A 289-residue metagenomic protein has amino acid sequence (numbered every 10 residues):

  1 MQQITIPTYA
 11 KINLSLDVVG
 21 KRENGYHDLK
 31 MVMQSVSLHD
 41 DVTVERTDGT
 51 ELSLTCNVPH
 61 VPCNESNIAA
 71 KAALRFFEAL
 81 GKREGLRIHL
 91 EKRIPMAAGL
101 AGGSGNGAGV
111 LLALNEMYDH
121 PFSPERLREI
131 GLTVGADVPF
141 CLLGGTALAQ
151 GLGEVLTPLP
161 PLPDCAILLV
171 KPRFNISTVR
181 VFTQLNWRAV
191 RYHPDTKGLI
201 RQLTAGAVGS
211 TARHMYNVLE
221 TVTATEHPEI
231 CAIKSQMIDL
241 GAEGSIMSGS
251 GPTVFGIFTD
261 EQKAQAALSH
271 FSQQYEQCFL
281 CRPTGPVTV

Functional and structural regions predicted by a protein language model:
M1-A98, E116, H120-E125, L162 (+1 more regions): ATP-binding N-lobe of GHMP and related small-molecule kinases
Q2-P7, S15-D17, K21-M31, H120-G244 (+1 more regions): ATP-dependent small-molecule kinase catalytic core of the GHMP/sugar-kinase superfamily and closely related
L54-V58, G103, Y216: A short, mixed-charge helix-start or loop-turn motif at secondary-structure junctions
N57-V61, T253, Q277: A short interface-forming secondary-structure element
A70-K71, A108-G109, R213: A generic alpha-helix surface/boundary motif
H89-Y118, A136, A242-F258: Glycine/serine-rich anion-binding loops at beta->alpha junctions that coordinate negatively charged ligand groups
